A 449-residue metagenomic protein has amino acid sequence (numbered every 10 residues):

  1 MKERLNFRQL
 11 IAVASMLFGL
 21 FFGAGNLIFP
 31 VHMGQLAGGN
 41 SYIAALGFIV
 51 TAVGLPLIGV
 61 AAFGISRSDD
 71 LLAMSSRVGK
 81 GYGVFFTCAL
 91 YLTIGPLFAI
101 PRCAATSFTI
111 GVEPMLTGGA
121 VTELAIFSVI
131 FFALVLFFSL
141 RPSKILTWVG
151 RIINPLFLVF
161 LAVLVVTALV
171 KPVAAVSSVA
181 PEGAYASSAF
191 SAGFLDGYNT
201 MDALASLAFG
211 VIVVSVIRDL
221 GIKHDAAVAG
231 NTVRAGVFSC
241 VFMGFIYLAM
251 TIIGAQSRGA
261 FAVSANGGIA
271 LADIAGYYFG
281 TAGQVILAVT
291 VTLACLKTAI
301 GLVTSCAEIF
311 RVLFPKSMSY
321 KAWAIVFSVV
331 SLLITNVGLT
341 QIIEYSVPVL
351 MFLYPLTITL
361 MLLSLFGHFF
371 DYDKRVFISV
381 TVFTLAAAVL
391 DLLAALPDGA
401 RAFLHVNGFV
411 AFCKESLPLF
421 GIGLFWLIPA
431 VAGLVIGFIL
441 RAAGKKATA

Functional and structural regions predicted by a protein language model:
I11-F22, L92, T167-A174, G183-M250 (+3 more regions): Hydrophobic, membrane-embedded alpha-helices of multi-pass small-molecule transporters
A12, L17-F21, F86-A89, L116-L140 (+7 more regions): Transmembrane alpha-helical segments of multi-pass small-molecule transport proteins
G54, I58-G59, L156-A168, V233-R258 (+2 more regions): Selective recognition of specific alpha-helical transmembrane segments in multi-pass small-molecule
I65-D69, A73, F131-I153, D219-I222 (+2 more regions): Membrane-water interface regions at transmembrane-helix termini and the short interhelical loops of multi-pass membrane
P96, I100, L158-Y185, A203-L204 (+5 more regions): Hydrophobic alpha-helical segments and their helix-loop junctions in multi-pass secondary transporters
L140-A168, S346-I358, F377-A387: Membrane-interface loop-to-helix entry segments
R141-I152, F190, V213-F242, G259-A272 (+2 more regions): Hydrophobic, small-residue-rich membrane helices and short re-entrant helix-turn-helix hairpins that build
E182, A189, D373-A449: A generic transmembrane alpha-helix motif of multi-pass inner-membrane proteins
